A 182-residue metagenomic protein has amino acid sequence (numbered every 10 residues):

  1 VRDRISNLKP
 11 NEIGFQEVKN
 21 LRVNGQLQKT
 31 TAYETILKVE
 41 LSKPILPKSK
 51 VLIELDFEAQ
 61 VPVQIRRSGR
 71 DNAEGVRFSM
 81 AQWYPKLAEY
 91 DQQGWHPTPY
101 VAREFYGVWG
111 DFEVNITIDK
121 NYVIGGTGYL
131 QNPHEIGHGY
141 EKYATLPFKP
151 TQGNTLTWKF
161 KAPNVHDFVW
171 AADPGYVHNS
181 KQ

Functional and structural regions predicted by a protein language model:
V1-K9, E58-F112, N179: Glycine/proline-rich low-complexity spacer/linker segments in large multi-domain proteins
R2-G75, F148-Q152: A surface-exposed beta-strand-loop module
R2-I5, I36, G75-A81, N121 (+2 more regions): Generic secondary-structure boundary/loop-capping signal
G14-E17, N72, F78, P97 (+3 more regions): Polar low-complexity intrinsically disordered regions enriched in Ser/Thr and small residues
K19, N24, T31, E40-S42 (+6 more regions): A structural detector for beta-sheet-dominated domains
I36-S42, H96-V101, A144: Short structured motifs
P44, V61-P62, E74-A81, E135-Y140 (+2 more regions): Short, surface-exposed linear patches
K86-G94, A102-Q182: Hydrophobic helix-coil surface modules that form long, contiguous segments used for peptide/substrate interaction
